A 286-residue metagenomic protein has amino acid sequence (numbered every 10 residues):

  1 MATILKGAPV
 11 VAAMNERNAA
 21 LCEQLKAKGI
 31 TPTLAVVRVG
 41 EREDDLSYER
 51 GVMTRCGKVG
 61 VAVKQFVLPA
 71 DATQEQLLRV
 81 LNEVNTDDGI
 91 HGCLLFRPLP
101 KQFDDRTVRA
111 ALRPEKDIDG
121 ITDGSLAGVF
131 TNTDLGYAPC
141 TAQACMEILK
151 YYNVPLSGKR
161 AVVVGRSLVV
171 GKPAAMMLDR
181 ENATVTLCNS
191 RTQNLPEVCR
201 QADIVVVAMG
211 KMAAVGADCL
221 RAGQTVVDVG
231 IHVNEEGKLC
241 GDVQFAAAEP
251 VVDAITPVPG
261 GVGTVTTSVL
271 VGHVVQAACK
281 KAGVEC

Functional and structural regions predicted by a protein language model:
M1-I30: Positively charged, low-complexity intrinsically disordered leader regions
T31-G40: Short beta-strand segments enriched in small/hydrophobic residues
V39-M53, A127, G136-T225, N234 (+1 more regions): Glycine-rich phosphate/diphosphate-binding loop of Rossmann-like nucleotide-binding domains
C56-A70, V185-L187: Short beta-strand elements in bilobed, periplasmic/extracellular small-molecule ligand-binding domains
Q76-D88: Short, well-structured alpha-helical segments in soluble
G92-L156: Anion-binding alpha/beta catalytic cores of soluble intermediary-metabolism enzymes, centered on
F96, A208-M209, V229: Short, well-ordered coil/turn residues at beta-beta hairpins and beta-strand->alpha-helix junctions within
R106-A127, G230-A282: Rossmann-fold NAD(P)-binding glycine/threonine-rich loop
